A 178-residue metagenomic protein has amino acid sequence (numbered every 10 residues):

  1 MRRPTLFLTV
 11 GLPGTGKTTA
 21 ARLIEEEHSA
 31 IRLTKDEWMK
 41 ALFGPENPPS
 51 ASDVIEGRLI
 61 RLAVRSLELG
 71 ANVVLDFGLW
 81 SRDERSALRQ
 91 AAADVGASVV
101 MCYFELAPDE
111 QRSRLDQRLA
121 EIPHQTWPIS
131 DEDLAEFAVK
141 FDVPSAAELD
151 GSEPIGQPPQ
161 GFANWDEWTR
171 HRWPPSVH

Functional and structural regions predicted by a protein language model:
M1-P4: Phosphate-binding P-loop
T9: Hydrophobic anchor at the beta1->P-loop junction of P-loop NTPases
L12: P-loop (Walker A) phosphate-binding loop of NTP-binding proteins
T15-A71: Conserved substrate/cofactor phosphate-moiety recognition/catalytic segment in nucleotide-dependent phosphotransferases
E27, V139-H178: NTP-dependent small-molecule kinase module
E37-M39, W80, E105-Q111, Q160: Conserved nucleotide-binding/hydrolysis micro-motifs of P-loop NTPases
A51-F104: Glycine-rich phosphate-binding loop used to anchor ATP phosphates in small-molecule kinases, encompassing both
A93-V143: A glycine- and Lys/Arg-enriched "phosphate-lid" helix/loop adjacent to the NTP-binding pocket of small-molecule kinases
